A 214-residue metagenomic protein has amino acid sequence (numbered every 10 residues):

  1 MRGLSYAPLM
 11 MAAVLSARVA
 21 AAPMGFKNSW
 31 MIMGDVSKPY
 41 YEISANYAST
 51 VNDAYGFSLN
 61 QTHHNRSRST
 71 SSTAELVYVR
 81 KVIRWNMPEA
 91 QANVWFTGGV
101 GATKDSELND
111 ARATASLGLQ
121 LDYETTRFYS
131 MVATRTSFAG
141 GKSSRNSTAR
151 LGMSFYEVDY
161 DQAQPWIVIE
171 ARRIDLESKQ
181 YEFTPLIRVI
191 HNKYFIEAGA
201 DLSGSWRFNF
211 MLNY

Functional and structural regions predicted by a protein language model:
M1-A7: Bacterial N-terminal signal peptides that target proteins for export
L4, A20-T184, Y194, D201: Outer-membrane pore/translocation modules
S16-A17: N-terminal signal peptide c-region/cleavage motif recognized by signal peptidases
L151, I187, G204-Y214: Outer-membrane beta-barrel "beta-signal"
